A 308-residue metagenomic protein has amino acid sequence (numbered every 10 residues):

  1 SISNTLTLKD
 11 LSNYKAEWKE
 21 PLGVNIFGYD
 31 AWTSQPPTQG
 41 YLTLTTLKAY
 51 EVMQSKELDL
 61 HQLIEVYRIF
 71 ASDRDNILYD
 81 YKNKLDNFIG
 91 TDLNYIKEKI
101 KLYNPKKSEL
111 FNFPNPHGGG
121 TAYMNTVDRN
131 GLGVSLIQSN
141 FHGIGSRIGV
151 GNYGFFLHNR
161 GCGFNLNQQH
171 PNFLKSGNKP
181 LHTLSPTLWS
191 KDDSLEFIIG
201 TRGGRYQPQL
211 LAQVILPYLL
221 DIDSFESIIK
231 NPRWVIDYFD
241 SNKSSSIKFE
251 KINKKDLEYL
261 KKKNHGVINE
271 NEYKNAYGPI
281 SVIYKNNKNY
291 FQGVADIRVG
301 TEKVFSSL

Functional and structural regions predicted by a protein language model:
S1, Y50-E51, R202-D223: Alpha-helical support elements that line or immediately flank enzyme active sites and cofactor-binding pockets
S1-P36, N112-P116, T126: Accessory "access/gating" subregions that flank catalytic or transport cores
N4-T7, L132-F197, Q213, D221 (+1 more regions): Active-site rim segments in enzyme catalytic domains, especially the processed small/beta chain of N-terminal
N4-T7, N104-N112, N165-L174, K262-I268: Short Pro/Gly-enriched beta-strand edge/turn motifs at strand-loop
E17-W18, G118-T121, H182-L184: Short, small/polar residue-rich loop motifs at catalytic or cofactor-binding pockets
T33-P36, Y41, W189-Q207: Extended C-terminal regions of large enzymes
Q54-N140, N152-Y153: Internal maturation/activation junctions in enzymes
N76, K84, N178, L211 (+1 more regions): Extended C-terminal subregions enriched in glycine
